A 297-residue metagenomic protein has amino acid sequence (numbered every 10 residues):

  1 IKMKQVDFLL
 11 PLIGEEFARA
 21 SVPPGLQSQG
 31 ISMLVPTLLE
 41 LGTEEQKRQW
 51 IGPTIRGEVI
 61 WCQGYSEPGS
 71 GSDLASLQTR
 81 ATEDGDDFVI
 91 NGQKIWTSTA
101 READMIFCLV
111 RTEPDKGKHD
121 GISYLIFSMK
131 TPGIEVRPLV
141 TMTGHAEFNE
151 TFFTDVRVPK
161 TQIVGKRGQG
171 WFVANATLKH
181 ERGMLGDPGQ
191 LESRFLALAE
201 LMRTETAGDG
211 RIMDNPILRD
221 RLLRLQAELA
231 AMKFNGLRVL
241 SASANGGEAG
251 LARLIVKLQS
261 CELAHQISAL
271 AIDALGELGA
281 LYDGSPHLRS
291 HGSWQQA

Functional and structural regions predicted by a protein language model:
I1-R48, G52-G57, T99-M105, L229 (+4 more regions): Internal helix-loop-helix
F8, L12, G168-E181, L185-P188 (+1 more regions): Glycine-rich phosphate/cofactor-binding loops in nucleotide/flavin-utilizing enzymes
G57-Y65, L109: A short, Trp-centered hydrophobic/proline-enriched beta-strand micro-motif
G71, I95-A100, M142-T143: Glycine-rich phosphate/pyrophosphate-binding beta-alpha loops
T79-T82: A structural signal for short hydrophobic beta-strand segments in well-ordered beta-sheet cores
D87, N91-R137: A short core secondary-structure module
T131-F234: Glycine-rich beta->alpha junctions and the first turn(s) of the following alpha-helix
E200, D220-N245, Q259-A274: Loop-to-helix element that buttresses phosphate recognition and phosphoryl-transfer chemistry
